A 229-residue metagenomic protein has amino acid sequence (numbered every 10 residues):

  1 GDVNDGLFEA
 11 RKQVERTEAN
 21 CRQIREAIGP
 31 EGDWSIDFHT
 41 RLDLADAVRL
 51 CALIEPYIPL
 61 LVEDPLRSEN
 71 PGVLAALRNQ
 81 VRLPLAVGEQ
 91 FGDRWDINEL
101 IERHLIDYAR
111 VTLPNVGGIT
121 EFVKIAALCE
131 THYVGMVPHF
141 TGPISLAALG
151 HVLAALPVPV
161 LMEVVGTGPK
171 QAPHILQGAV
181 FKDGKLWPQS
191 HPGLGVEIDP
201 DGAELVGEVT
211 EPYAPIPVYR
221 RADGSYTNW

Functional and structural regions predicted by a protein language model:
G1-A75, Q80: Metal-dependent enolase-superfamily TIM-barrel catalytic cores that perform enediolate-based chemistry
R25-I28, I58, L153-P157, G207-T210: Structural signal for hydrophobic packing residues in well-ordered secondary-structure cores of soluble enzyme domains
A52, I58-L61, E69-E197: Shared catalytic-loop signature of beta/alpha-barrel
L194-W229: Extended hydrophobic packing segments that form well-structured cores
